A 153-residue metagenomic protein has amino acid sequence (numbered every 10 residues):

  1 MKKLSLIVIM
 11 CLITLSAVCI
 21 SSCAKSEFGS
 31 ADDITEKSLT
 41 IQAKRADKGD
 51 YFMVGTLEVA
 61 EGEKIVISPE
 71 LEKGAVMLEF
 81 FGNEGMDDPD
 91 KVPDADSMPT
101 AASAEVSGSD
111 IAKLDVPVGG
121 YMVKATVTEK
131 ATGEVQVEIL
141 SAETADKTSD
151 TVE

Functional and structural regions predicted by a protein language model:
M1-I9: Bacterial N-terminal signal peptides that target proteins for export
V18-S22: C-terminal motif of bacterial Sec signal peptides marking the signal peptidase cleavage site
C23-L57, S149: Transition segment at domain starts
Q42-F80: Post-signal-peptide N-terminal segment of Sec-exported extracytoplasmic proteins
M53-T56, S109-D115: Exposed aromatic-hydrophobic patches
G74-D96, Q136-L140: Short, surface-exposed beta-strand/strand-loop-strand elements in extracellular ectodomains
V76, V127-D146: Edge beta-strands of jelly-roll/beta-sandwich modules across compartments, strongly enriched in secreted/luminal
P117-Y121: A glycine-anchored, Pro-Gly-centered beta-turn/N-cap motif
